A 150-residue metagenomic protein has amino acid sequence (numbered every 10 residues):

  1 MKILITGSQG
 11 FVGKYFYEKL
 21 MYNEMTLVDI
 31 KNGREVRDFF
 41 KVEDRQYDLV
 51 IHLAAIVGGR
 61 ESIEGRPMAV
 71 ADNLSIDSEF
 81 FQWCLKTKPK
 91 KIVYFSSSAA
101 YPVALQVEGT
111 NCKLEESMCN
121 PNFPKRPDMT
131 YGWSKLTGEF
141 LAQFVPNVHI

Functional and structural regions predicted by a protein language model:
K2-Y22: N-terminal Rossmann NAD(P)H-binding glycine-rich loop of SDR-like oxidoreductase domains
T6, V50-I56, I92-S98: SDR active-site strand-loop-helix element
Y15-K19, W83, L141: Rossmann-fold NAD(P)-dependent oxidoreductase module
N23-V42: Adenosine-cofactor binding site in Rossmann-like domains, unifying the SAM/SAH pocket of S-adenosylmethionine-dependent
F40-L74, K86, V103: NAD(P)H-binding glycine-rich loop region in Rossmannoid oxidoreductase-like domains and their noncatalytic homologs
N73, Y131, K135: Active-site YXXXK catalytic motif of short-chain dehydrogenase/reductase
D77-S78, L136-Q143: Conserved active-site helix of classical SDR/Rossmann-fold NAD(P)-dependent CH-OH oxidoreductases
S78-T130, V148-H149: Conserved Rossmann-fold NAD(P)-dependent oxidoreductase catalytic core, especially the SDR/UDP-sugar
